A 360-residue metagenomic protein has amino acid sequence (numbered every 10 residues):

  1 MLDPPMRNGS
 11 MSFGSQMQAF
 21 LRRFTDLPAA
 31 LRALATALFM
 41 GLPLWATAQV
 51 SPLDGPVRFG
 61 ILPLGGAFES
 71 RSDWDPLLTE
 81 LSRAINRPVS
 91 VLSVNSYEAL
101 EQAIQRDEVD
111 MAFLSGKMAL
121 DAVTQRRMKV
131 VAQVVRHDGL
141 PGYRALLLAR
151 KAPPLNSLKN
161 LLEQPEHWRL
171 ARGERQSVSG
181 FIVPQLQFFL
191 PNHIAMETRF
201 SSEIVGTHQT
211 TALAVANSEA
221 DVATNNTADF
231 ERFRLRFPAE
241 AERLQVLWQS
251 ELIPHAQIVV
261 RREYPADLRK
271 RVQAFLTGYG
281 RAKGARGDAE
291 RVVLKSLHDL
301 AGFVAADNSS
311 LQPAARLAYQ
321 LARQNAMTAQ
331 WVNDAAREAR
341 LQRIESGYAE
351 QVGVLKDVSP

Functional and structural regions predicted by a protein language model:
M1-A29: N-terminal secretory signal peptides that target proteins for export/translocation
R32-P43: Bacterial N-terminal signal peptides
A46-V50: Boundary at the C-terminal end of the N-terminal hydrophobic targeting segment
D54, R58-S82, V94, L140-L213: Bilobed "Venus flytrap"/periplasmic-binding protein-like clamshell domains and structurally analogous long
P56-P63, R136-L146, P238-Q273, R291-D307: Periplasmic-binding protein-like
G65-G66, S72, P76, R271-P360: An extracytoplasmic/periplasmic, membrane-proximal ligand-sensing/linker region
E98-A112, Q125, Y143, H208-A223: Short helices/loops that flank or line small-molecule/ion binding pockets
G116-R126, F189-L190, A216-N217, D221-E242: A ligand-binding cleft/hinge motif common to bilobed small-molecule-binding domains
